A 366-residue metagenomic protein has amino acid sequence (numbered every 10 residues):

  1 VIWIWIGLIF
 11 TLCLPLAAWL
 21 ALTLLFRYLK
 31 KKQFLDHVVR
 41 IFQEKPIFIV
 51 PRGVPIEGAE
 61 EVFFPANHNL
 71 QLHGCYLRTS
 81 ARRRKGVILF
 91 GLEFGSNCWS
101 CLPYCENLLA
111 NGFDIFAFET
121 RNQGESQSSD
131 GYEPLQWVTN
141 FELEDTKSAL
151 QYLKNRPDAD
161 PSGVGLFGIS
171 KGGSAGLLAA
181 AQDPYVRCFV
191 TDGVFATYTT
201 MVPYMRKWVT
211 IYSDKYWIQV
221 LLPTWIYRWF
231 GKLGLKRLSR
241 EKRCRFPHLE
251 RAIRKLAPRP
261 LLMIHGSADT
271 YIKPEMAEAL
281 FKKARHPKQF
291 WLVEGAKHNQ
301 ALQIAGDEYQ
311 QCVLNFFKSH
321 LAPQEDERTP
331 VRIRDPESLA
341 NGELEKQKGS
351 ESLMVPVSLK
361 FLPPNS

Functional and structural regions predicted by a protein language model:
I6-F64, C75, V355: An N-terminal hydrophobic leader/cap segment in hydrolases
F94-N107, T120: The serine-hydrolase catalytic nucleophile loop
L108-S129: Conserved alpha/beta-hydrolase
G124-P157: Catalytic nucleophile-loop/oxyanion-hole region of alpha/beta-hydrolase and closely related hydrolase-like folds
A159-I169: Alpha/beta-hydrolase fold nucleophile elbow
A181-R245: Hydrolase active-site cap/lid region
W229-L314: Serine-hydrolase catalytic core
A305-E345, E351-F361: Catalytic active-site module of serine/aspartate enzymes centered on a nucleophile-bearing elbow/loop
